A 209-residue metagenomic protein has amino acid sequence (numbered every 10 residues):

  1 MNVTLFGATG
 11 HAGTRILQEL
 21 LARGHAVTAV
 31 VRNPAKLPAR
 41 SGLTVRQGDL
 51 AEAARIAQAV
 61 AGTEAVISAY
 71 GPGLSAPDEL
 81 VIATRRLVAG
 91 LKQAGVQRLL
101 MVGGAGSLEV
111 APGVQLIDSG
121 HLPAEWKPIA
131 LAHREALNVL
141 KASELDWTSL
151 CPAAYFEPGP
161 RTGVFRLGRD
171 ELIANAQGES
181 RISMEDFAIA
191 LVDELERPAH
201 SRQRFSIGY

Functional and structural regions predicted by a protein language model:
V3-R23: N-terminal Rossmann NAD(P)H-binding glycine-rich loop of SDR-like oxidoreductase domains
T4, A35-Q93, E196-A199: NAD(P)H-binding glycine-rich loop region in Rossmannoid oxidoreductase-like domains and their noncatalytic homologs
T4, T28, T148: Conserved beta-strand positions in the Rossmann-like core of class I SAM-dependent methyltransferases
A26, P34, R85-P128, A136-A142: Conserved Rossmann-fold NAD(P)-dependent oxidoreductase catalytic core, especially the SDR/UDP-sugar
A29-K36, A154: Short, polar loop motifs at secondary-structure junctions
A132, G178-V192, Q203: Substrate-positioning beta->alpha
N138-P158: Conserved beta-loop-beta element that borders a ligand/cofactor-binding pocket
S143, E157-V164, E194-Q203: Glycine/proline-rich active-site loop of Rossmann-fold NAD(P)-dependent oxidoreductases
